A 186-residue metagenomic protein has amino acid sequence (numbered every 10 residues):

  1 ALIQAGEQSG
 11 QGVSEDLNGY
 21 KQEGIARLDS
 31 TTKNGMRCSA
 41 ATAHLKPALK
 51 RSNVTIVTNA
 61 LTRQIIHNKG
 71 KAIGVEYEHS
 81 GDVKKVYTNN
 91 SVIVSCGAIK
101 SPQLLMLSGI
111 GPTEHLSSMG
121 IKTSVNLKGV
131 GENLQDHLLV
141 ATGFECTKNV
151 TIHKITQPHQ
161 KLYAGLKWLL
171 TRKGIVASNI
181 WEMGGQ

Functional and structural regions predicted by a protein language model:
A1-A72, A141-G165: Conserved redox-cofactor binding core of oxidoreductases
E15-D16, G24, N133-D136, E182: Acidic side chains
K50-S52, T88-N89, W181: Residue-level preference for short coil/turn positions at secondary-structure junctions
Q64-L170, G174-I175: Glycine-rich loop(s) and the adjacent beta-strand/alpha-helix scaffold that form part
A177-Q186: Glycine-rich, aromatic-lined ligand/substrate-binding cores of catalytic and carbohydrate-binding domains
